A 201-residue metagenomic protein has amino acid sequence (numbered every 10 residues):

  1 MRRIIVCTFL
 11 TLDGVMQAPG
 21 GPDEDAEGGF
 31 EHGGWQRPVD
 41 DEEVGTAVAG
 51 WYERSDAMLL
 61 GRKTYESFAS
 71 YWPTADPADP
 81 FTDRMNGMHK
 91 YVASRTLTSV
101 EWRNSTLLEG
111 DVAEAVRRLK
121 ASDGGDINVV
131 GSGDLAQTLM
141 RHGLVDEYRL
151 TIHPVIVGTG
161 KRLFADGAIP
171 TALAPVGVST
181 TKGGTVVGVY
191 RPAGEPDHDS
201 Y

Functional and structural regions predicted by a protein language model:
M1-L144, P154-Y201: Portal/gating segments that form or line small-molecule/metal binding sites
T151: Non-cysteine beta-strand/loop elements that form the S-adenosyl-L-methionine
